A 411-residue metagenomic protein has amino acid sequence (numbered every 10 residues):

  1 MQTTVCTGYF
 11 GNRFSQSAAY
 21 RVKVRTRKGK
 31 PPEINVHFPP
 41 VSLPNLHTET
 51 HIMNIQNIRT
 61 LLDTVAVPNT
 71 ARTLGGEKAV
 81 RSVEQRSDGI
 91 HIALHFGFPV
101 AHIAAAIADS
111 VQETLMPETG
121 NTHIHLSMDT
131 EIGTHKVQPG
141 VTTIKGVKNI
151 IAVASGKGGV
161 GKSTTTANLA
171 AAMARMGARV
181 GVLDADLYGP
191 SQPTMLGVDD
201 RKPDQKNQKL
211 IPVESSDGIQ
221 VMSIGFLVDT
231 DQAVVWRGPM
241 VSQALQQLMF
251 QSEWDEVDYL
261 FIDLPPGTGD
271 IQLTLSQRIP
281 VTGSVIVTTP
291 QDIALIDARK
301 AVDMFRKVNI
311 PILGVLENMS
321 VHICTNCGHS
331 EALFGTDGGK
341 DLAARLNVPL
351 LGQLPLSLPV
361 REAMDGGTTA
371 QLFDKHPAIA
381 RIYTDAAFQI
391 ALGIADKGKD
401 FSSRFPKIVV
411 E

Functional and structural regions predicted by a protein language model:
I52-R81: N-proximal, solvent-exposed amphipathic alpha-helical segments enriched in charged/polar residues
G76-A79, D88, F96-A154, G398: Extreme N-terminal, non-catalytic leader segments that precede Walker-type/kinase nucleotide-binding cores
A108-V111, D258-Y259, P265-G366: Conserved catalytic-core segment of NTP-binding enzymes
I150-L187, V302: Walker A/P-loop phosphate-binding motif and the immediately C-terminal alpha-helix
M173-W236, S242-Q243, M249: Phosphate-binding loop that captures ATP/GTP phosphates
F226-P239, L248-Q272: Switch II (G3) loop of P-loop NTPases
G366-P377: C-terminal boundary of histidine-terminating zinc-finger modules
